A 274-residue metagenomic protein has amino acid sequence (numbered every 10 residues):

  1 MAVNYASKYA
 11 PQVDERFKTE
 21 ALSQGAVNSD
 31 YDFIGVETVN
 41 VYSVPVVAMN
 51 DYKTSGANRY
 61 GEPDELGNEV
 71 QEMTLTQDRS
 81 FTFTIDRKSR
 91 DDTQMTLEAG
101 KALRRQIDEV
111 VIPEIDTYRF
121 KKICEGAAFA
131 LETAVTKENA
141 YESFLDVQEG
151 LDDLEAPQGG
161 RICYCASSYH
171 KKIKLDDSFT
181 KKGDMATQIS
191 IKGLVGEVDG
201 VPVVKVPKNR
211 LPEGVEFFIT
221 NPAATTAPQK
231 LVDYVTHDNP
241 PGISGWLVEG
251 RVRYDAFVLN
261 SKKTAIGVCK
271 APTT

Functional and structural regions predicted by a protein language model:
A2-G25, D30-D51, E69-Q77, D176-T274: Sequence/fold signature of self-assembling virion shell proteins
V44, R87, S167: Residues immediately flanking
T54-G61: Short Gly/aromatic-enriched secondary-structure transition segments
D64-K101: Long, hydrophobic/aromatic-enriched structural stretches that serve as scaffold segments
R87-L154, K270-T274: Alpha-helical scaffold segments that mediate packing/assembly in large oligomeric complexes
E125-L194: Extended, solvent-exposed, turn-rich assembly/linker loops in the middle of proteins
